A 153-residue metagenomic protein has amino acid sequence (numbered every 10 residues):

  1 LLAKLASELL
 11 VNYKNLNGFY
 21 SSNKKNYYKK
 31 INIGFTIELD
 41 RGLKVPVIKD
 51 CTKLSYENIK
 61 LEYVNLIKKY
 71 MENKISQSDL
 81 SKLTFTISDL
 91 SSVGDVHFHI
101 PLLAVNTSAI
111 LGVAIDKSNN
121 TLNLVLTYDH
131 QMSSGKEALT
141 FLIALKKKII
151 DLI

Functional and structural regions predicted by a protein language model:
L1-I153: C-terminal catalytic/motor cores of large multi-domain enzyme assemblies
